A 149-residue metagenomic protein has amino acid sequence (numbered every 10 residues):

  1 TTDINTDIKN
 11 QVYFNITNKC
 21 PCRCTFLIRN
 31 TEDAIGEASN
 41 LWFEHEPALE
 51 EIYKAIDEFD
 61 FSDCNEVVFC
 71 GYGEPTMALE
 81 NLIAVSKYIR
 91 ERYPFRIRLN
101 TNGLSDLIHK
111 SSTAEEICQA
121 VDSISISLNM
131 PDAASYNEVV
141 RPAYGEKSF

Functional and structural regions predicted by a protein language model:
I4-A48: Canonical Radical SAM [4Fe-4S] cluster-binding loop centered on the CxxxCxxC motif and its immediate flanking residues
T31-E37, D63-V67, D132-S135: Short, basic/glycine-rich phosphate-binding loops at helix/coil junctions that contact nucleotide phosphates
E44-E51, N81, K147-S148: Soluble or luminal CAZymes and related metallo-dependent hydrolases
P47-Y72: Short Fe-S-cluster ligation motifs
D57, Y72-F149: Conserved AdoMet/S-adenosylmethionine-binding subsite of the radical SAM
